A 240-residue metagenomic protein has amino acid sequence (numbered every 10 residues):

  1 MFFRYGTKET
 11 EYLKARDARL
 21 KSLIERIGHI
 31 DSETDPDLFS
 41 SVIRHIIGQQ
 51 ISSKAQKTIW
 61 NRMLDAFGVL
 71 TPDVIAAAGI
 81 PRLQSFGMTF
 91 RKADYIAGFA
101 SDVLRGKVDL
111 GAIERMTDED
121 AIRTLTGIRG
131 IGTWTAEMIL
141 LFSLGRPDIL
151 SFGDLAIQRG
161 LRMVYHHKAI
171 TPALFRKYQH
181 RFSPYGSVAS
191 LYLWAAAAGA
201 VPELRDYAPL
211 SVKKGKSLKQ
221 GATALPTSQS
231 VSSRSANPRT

Functional and structural regions predicted by a protein language model:
M1-F3, P36-F39, D73-I75, E114-T117 (+2 more regions): Short acidic alpha-helix initiation/capping motifs at coil-to-helix transition points, especially at protein N-termini
M1-I30, D94, T133-T240: C-terminal accessory module of base-excision DNA glycosylases/AP lyases that mediates lesion recognition and DNA
K8, A15-G68: A positional/architectural concept
R19-L23, I51-S52, Q56-R129, R181-S183: Alpha-helical ds-nucleic-acid-binding substructure associated with the helix-hairpin-helix region of base-excision DNA
G28-E33, S40-I43, A76, D109-E114 (+3 more regions): Generic, ordered loop/turn and secondary-structure boundary motif
S41-I46, A78-R82, D120-T124, A156-G160 (+1 more regions): A general alpha-helix detector
I46, G79, L83, K107 (+3 more regions): Short amphipathic alpha-helical interaction patches enriched in hydrophobic/aromatic residues with interspersed Lys/Arg
